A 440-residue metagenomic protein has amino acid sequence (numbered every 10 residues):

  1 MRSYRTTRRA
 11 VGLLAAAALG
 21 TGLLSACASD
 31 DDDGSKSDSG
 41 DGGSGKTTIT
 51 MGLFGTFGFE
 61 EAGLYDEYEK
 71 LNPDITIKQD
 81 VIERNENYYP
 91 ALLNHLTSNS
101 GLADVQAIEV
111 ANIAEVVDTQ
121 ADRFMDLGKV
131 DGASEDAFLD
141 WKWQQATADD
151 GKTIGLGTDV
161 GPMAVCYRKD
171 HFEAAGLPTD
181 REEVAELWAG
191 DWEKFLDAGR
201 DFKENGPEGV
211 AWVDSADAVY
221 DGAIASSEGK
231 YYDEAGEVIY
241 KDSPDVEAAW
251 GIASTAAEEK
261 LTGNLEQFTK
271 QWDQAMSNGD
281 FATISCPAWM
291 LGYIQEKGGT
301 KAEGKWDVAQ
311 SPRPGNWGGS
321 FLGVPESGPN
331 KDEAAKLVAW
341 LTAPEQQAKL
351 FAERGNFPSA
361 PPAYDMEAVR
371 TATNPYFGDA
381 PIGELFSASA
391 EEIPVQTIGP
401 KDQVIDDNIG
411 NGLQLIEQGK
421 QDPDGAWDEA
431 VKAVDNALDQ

Functional and structural regions predicted by a protein language model:
R2-A114, G132, T179, P329-E333 (+4 more regions): Conserved N-terminal structural module of periplasmic/extracytoplasmic solute-binding proteins
V81-L92, V110-A111, W188-K194, N264-N278: Short helix-initiation/N-cap motifs at beta->coil->alpha
E109-A164, E303-D307, T373: Hinge/lid segment of periplasmic solute-binding proteins
A114-T119, W143-E183, S215-A235, W317-V324 (+1 more regions): Periplasmic solute-binding protein
G128-F138, E182-A189, G229-A248, E296-K301 (+3 more regions): Short, solvent-exposed loop/beta-turn-alpha elements that line the ligand-binding surface or hinge of extracytoplasmic
L196-G199, A235-E266: Glycine-centered hinge/linker elements that transmit conformational signals in sensory and ligand-binding systems
E258-E259, K297-P358: Extracytoplasmic/periplasmic substrate-recognition and gating elements
E266, G378-A430: C-terminal capping/gating helix-and-loop segments adjacent to ligand/active sites or protein-protein/ligand interfaces
